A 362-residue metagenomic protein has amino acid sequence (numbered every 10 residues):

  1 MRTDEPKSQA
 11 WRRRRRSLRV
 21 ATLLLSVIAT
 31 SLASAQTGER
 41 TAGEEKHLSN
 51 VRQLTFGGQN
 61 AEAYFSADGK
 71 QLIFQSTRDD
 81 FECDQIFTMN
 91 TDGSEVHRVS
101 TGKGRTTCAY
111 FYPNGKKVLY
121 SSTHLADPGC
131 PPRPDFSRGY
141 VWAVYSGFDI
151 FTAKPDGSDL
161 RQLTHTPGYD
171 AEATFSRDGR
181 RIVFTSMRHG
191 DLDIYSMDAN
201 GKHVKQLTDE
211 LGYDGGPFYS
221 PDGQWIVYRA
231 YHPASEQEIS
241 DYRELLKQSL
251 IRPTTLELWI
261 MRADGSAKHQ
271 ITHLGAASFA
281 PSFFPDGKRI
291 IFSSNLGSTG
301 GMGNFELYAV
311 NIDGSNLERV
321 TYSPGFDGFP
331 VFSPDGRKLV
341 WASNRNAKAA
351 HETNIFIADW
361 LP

Functional and structural regions predicted by a protein language model:
A21-S31: Bacterial N-terminal signal peptides
Q36-S49, F148: Blade/loop signatures of beta-propeller domains
E39, N50-E82: Beta-strand-rich domains and repeat architectures in extracellular enzymes and scaffolds, especially beta-propellers
F56-Q59, S76-I86, T101-T106, S121-D149 (+9 more regions): A flexible loop/linker signature enriched in serine peptidases of the S9 family
A67-D68, P113-N114, R177-D178, P221-D222 (+2 more regions): Residue-level detector of Asp-centered blade-edge/turn motifs that repeat once per structural unit in beta-propeller
N90-S94, K154-S158, D198-K202, R262-S266 (+2 more regions): Short loop/turn segments that connect beta-strands within beta-propeller blades
